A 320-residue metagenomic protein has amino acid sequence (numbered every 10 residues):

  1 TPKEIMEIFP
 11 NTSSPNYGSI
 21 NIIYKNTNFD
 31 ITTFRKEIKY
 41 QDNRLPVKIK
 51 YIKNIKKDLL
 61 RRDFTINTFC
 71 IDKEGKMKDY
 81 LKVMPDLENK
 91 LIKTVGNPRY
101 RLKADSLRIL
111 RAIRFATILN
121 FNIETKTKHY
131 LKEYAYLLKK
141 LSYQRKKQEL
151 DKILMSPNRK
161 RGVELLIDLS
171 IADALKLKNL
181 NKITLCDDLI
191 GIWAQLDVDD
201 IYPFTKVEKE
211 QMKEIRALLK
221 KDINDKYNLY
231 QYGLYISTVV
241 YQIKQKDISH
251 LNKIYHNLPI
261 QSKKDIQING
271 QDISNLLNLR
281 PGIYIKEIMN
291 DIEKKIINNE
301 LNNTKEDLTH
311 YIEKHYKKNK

Functional and structural regions predicted by a protein language model:
T1-K320: Catalytic cores of the polymerase beta-like nucleotidyltransferase superfamily and closely associated nucleotide
